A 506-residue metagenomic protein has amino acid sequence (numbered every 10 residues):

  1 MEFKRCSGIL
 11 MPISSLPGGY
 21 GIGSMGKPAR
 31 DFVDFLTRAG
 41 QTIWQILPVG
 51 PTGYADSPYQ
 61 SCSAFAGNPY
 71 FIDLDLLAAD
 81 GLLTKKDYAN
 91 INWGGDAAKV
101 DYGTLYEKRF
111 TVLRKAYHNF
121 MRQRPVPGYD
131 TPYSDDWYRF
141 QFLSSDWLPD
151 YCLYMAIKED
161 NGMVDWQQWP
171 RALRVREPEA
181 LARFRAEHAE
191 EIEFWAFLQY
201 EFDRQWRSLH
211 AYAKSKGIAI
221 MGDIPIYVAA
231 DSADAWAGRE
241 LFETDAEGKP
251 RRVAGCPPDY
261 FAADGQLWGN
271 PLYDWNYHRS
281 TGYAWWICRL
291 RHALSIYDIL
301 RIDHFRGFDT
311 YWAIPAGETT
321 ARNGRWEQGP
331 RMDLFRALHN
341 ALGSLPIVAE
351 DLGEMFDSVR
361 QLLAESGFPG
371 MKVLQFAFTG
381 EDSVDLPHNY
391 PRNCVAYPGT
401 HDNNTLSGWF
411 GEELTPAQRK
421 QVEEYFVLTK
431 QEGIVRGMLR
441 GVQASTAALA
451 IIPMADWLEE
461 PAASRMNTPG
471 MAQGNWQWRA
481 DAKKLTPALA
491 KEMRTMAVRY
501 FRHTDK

Functional and structural regions predicted by a protein language model:
M1-R5, P12, G18, A55-D203 (+4 more regions): Alpha-amylase-like alpha-glycosidases and glucanotransferases acting on alpha-linked glucans and related
E2, K27-T52, S295-Y297, V442: Catalytic domains of carbohydrate-active enzymes, especially glycoside hydrolases
G8, P12-D31: N-terminal catalytic cores of NTP/NDP-binding nucleotidyl/phosphoryl-transfer enzymes
K27-D34, R204-Y212, W286-C288, I434-M438: Short alpha-helical segments and helix-capping/turn motifs at coil-helix boundaries
T37, W206-K214, H339, L363-A364: Surface-exposed amphipathic alpha-helices with a cationic face
L47, A219-M221, P225, I299 (+1 more regions): Outer-envelope exported proteins of Gram-negative bacteria
W195-V228: Conserved, well-ordered alpha-helix/loop/beta-strand core segments that scaffold catalytic motifs
